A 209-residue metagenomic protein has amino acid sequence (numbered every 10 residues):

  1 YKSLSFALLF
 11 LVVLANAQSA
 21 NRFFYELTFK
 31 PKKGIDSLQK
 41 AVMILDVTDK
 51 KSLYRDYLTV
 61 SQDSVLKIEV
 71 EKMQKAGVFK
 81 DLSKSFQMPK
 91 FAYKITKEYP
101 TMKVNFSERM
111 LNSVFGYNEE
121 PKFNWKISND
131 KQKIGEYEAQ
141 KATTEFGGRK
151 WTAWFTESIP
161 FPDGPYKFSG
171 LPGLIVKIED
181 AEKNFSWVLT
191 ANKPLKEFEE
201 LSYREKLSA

Functional and structural regions predicted by a protein language model:
Y1-F23: Bacterial Sec-dependent N-terminal signal peptides
A15-N124, S128-K131, E138, T152 (+1 more regions): Extracellular or lumenal secretory-pathway regions
I127-L189: Glycine- and acidic-residue-rich phosphate-binding/metal-coordinating active-site segment common to enzymes that handle
